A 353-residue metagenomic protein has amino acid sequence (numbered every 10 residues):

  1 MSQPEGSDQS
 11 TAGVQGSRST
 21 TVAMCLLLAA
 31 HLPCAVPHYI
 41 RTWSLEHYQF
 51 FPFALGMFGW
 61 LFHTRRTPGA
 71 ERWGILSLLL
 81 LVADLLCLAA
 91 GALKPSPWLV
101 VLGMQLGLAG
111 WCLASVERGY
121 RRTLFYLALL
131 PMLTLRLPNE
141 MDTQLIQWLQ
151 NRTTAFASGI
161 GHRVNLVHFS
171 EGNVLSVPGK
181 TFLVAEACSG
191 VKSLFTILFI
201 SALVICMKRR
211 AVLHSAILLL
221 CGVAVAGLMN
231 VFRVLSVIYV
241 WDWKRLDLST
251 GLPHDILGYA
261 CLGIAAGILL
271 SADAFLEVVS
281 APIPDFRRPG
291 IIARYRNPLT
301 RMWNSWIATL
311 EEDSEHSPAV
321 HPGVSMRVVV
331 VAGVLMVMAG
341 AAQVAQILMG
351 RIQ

Functional and structural regions predicted by a protein language model:
S2-Q353: Hydrophobic N-terminal alpha-helices or hydrophobic patches in metabolic proteins across all domains of life
